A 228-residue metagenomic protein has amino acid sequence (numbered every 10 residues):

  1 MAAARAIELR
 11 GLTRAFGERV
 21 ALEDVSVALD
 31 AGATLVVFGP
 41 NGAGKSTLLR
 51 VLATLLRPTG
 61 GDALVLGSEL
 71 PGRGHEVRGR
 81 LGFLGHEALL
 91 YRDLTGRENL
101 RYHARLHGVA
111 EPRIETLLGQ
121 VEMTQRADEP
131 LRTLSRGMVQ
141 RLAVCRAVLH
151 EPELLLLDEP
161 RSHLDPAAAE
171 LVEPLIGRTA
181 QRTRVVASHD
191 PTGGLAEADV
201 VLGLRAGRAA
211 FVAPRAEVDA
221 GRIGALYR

Functional and structural regions predicted by a protein language model:
F38-P40: The feature captures the beta-strand-to-loop junction immediately N-terminal to the Walker
A53: Helix-to-loop junction immediately C-terminal to a conserved catalytic motif
G61-G72, V77: Conserved ABC transporter NBD signature motif
R101, R105, E111-R126: Conserved ABC ATPase "signature" region
L155-D158: Catalytic Walker B motif of ABC-type/P-loop ATPase nucleotide-binding domains
